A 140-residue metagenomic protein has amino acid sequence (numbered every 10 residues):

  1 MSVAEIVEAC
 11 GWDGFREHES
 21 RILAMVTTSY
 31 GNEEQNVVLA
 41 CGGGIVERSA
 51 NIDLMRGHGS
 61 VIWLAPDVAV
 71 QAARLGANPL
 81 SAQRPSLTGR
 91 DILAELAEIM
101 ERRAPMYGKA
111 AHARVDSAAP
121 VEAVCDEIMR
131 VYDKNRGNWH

Functional and structural regions predicted by a protein language model:
M1-R56: ATP-dependent small-molecule kinase phosphotransfer cores that center on conserved nucleotide phosphate-binding segments
W12, A24, L80-S81, P105 (+1 more regions): Residue-level marker of structural boundaries
G14-R21, E98, R102-K109: A non-catalytic, amphipathic alpha-helix used as a structural packing/dimerization or gating element in enzyme scaffolds
E19, T27, R74-G76, M100 (+1 more regions): Short, flexible helix/strand-to-coil boundary loops that buttress conserved ligand/catalytic motifs in alpha/beta
I22-M25, A50-N51, E95, R102 (+1 more regions): Short acidic active-site motifs
N36, S60, A73, E101-H140: NTP-dependent small-molecule kinase module
G42-I45, D67-A69, P120: Short glycine-rich anion-binding loops that position phosphate/pyrophosphate groups of nucleotides and phosphorylated
G57-A104: A glycine- and Lys/Arg-enriched "phosphate-lid" helix/loop adjacent to the NTP-binding pocket of small-molecule kinases
